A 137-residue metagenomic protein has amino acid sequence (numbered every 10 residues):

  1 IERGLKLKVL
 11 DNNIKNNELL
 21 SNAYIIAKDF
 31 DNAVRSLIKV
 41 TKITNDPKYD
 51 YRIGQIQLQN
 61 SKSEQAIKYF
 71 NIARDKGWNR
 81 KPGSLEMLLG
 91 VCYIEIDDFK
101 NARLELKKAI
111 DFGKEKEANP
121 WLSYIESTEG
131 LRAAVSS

Functional and structural regions predicted by a protein language model:
I1-L19, D31: Extracytoplasmic and endomembrane cell-envelope/extracellular-matrix remodeling and assembly machinery
R3-D11, I38-D46, I72-R80, K107-E115: Solenoid-like repeat scaffolds
D11-E18, T44-R52, R80-M87, F99 (+1 more regions): Generic helix N-cap/helix-start motif at coil->alpha-helix transitions
R103-S137: Terminal, low-structured helical/coil segments at or just beyond the last alpha-helical repeat
